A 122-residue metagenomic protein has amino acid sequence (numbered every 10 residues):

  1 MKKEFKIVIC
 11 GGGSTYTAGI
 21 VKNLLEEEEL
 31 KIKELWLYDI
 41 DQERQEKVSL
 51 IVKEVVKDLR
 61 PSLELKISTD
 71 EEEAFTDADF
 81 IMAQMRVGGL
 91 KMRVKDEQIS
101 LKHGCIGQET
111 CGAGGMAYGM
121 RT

Functional and structural regions predicted by a protein language model:
K6-V8: Conserved beta-strand elements of the Class I
G13: Conserved glycine-rich cofactor-binding loop
T17-A18: N-terminal Rossmann-fold NAD(P) dinucleotide-binding loop
E29-V55: NAD(P)-binding Rossmann-fold cofactor-contacting core
E64-D77: Short acidic low-complexity segments
F75, D79-M85: N-terminal Rossmann-like NAD(P) cofactor-binding module of classical short-chain dehydrogenase/reductase
V87, K91-T122: Rossmann-fold NAD(P)-binding glycine/threonine-rich loop
